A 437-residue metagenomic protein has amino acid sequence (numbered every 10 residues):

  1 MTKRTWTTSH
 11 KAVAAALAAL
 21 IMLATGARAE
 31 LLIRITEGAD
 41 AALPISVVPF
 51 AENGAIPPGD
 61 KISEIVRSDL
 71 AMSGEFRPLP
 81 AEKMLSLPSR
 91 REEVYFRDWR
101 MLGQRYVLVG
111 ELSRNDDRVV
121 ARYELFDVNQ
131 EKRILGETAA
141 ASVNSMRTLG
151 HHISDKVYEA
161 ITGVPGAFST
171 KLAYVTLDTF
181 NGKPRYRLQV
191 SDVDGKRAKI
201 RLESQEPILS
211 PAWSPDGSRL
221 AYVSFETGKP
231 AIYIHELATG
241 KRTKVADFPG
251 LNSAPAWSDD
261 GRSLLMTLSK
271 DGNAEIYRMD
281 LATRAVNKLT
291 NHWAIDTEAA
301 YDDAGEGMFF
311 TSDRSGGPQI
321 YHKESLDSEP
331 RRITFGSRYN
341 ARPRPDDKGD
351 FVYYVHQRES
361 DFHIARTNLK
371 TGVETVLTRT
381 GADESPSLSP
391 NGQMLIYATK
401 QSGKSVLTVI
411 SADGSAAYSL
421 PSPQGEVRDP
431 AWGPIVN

Functional and structural regions predicted by a protein language model:
A29-A42, N129-I200: C-terminal/domain-edge helix-coil "capping" segments
L31, R91-K156: Amphipathic beta-strand/beta-sheet edge segments enriched in Tyr/Trp
R34-R97, L108, L112: Short beta-strand->alpha-helix linker/helix-N-cap micro-motif that forms a surface specificity/interaction loop
V109, L172-T176, R219-V223, S263-T267 (+3 more regions): Residue position within the beta-strands of beta-propeller blades
R118-V120, N181-Q189, K229-Y233, N273-Y277 (+3 more regions): Structural motif
G166-F168, P215-D216, D259-D260, D303-A304 (+3 more regions): Residue-level detector of Asp-centered blade-edge/turn motifs that repeat once per structural unit in beta-propeller
D192-L209, H235-S253, M279-I295, K323-Y339 (+2 more regions): Multi-bladed beta-propeller domains
A212, A256, A300, R344-D346 (+2 more regions): Conserved beta-strand position repeated across blades of beta-propeller domains
